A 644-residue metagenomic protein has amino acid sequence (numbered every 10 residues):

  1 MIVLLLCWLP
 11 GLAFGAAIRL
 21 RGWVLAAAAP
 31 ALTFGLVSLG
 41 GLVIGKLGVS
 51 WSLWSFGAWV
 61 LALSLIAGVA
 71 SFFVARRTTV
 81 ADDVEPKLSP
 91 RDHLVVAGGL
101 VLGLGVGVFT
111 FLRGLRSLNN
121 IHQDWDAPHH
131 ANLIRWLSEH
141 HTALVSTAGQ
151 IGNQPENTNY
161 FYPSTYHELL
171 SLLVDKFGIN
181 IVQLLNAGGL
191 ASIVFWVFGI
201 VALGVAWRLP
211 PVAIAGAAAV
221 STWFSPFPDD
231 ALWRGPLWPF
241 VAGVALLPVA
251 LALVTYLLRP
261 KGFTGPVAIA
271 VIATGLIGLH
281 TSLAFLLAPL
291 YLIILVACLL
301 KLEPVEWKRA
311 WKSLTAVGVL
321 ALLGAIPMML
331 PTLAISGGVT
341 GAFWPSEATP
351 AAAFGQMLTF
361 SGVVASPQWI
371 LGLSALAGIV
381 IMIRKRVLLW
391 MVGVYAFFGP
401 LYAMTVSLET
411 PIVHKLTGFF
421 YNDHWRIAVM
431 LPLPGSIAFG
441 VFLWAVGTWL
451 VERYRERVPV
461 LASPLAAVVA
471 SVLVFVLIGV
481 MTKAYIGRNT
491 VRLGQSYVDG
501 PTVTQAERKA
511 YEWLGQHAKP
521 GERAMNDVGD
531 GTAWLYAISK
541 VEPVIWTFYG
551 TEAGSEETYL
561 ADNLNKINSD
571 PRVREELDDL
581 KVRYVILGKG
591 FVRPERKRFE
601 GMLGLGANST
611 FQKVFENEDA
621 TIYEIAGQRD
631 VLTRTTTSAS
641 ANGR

Functional and structural regions predicted by a protein language model:
M1-S89: Membrane-embedded, hydrophobic transmembrane alpha-helices
I2-W8, L12, G479-R644: Extracytoplasmic
L47-W54, L118-Q123, P226-A242, V339-S361 (+2 more regions): Membrane-helix boundary/interfacial segments in multi-pass membrane proteins
G99-A245, T490-P501: Active-site lumenal/periplasmic loops and adjacent helix-entry segments of GT-C-fold, multi-pass membrane
D126, W238, T281-L373, V387-W390: Transmembrane catalytic cores of multi-pass membrane glycosyltransferases and polysaccharide-assembly enzymes
Y256-T274: Short hydrophobic alpha-helices at membrane interfaces in multi-pass membrane enzymes
G318-L322, V446-A484: Signature aromatic-anchored transmembrane alpha helix within multi-pass, membrane-resident enzymes that catalyze glycan
W369-G399: Hydrophobic, aromatic-rich transmembrane alpha-helices and their immediate juxtamembrane boundary segments
